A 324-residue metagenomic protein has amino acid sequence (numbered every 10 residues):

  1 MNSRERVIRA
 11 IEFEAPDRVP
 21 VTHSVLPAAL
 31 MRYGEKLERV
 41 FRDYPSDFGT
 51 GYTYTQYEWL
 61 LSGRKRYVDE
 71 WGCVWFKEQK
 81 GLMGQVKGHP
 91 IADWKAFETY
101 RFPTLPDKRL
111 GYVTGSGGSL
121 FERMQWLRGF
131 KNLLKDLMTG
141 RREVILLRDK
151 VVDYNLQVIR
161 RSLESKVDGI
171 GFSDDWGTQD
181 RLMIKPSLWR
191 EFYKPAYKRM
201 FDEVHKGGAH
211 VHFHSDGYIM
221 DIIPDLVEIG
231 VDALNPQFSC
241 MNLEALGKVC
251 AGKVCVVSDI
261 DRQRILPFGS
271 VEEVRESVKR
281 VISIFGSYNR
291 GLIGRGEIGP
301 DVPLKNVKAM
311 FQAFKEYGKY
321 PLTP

Functional and structural regions predicted by a protein language model:
M1-M31, V68, K77, T99-P324: Active-site loop segments of alpha/beta catalytic cores
R18-P20, D47, R64: A common structural microfeature
H23, Q56, D69, P90: Cofactor-binding catalytic cores of oxidoreductases
L30, E78-Y100: Short, surface-exposed, low-complexity cationic segments
R32-F41, R64-V68: Glycine-rich loop at the start of a catalytic domain that most often binds anionic cofactors/ligands
R39-T55, R161-V167: Catalytic domains of carbohydrate-active enzymes, especially glycoside hydrolases
